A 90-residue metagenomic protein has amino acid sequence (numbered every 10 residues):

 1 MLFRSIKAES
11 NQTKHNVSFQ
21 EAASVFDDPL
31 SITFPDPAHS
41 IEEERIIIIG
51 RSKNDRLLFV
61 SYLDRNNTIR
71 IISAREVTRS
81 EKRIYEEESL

Functional and structural regions predicted by a protein language model:
M1-L90: Ribonuclease/tRNase effector modules and their secretory precursors
